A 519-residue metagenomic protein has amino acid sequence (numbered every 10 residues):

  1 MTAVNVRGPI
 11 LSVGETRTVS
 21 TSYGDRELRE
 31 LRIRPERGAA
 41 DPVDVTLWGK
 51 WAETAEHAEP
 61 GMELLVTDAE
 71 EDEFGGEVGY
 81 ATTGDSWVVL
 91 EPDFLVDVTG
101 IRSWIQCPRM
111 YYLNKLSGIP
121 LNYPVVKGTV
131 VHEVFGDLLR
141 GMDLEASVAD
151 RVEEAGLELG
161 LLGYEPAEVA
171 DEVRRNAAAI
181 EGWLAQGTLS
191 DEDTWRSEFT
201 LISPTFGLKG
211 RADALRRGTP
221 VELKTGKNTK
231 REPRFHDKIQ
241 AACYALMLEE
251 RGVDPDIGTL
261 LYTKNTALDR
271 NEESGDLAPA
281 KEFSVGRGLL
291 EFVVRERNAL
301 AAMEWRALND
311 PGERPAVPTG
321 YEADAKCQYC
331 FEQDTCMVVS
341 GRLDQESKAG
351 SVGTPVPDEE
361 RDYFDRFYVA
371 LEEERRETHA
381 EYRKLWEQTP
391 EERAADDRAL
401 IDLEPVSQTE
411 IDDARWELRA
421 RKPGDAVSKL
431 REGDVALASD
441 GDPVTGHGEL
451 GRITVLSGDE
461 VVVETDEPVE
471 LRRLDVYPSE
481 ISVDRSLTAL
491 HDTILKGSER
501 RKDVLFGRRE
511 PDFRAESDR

Functional and structural regions predicted by a protein language model:
A3-E15, I33, H57-E73, T82-D85 (+1 more regions): OB-fold and OB-like beta-barrel modules that bind single-stranded nucleic acids
R7-G14, S20-Y23, Q333-P443: Accessory interdomain/linker segments of ATP-dependent helicases and helicase-like nucleic-acid enzymes that mediate
T16-W51: OB-fold (S1/OB) nucleic-acid-binding surfaces
G49-E56, T83-V98, I105, T194-E198 (+2 more regions): Metal-dependent nuclease catalytic regions and adjoining charged, substrate-binding loops involved in nucleic-acid end
E53-A212: Metal-dependent nuclease catalytic cores that hydrolyze phosphodiester bonds in DNA/RNA, characterized by
L64, E232-Y262, D434-A436, D440: Metal-dependent nuclease catalytic cores in nucleic-acid-processing enzymes, especially RNase H-like/related
C107, V131-H132, S197-F199, L208-R231 (+1 more regions): Conserved catalytic cores of phosphodiester-cleaving nucleases, focusing on short active-site segments
P468-R519: ASCE P-loop NTPase motor cores of helicases and related translocases
